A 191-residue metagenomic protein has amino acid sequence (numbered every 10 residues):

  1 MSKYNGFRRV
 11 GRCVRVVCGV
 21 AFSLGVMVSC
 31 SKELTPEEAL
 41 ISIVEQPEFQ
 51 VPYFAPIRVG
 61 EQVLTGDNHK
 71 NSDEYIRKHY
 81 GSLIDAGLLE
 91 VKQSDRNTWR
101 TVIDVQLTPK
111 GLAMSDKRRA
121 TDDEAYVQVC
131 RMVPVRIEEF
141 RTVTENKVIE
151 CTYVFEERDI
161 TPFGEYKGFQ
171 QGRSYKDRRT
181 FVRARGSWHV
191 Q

Functional and structural regions predicted by a protein language model:
S2-C18: Bacterial N-terminal signal peptides that target proteins for export
V28-S29: C-terminal motif of bacterial Sec signal peptides marking the signal peptidase cleavage site
E48-H79: Post-signal-peptide N-terminal segment of Sec-exported extracytoplasmic proteins
E74-E90: Basic amphipathic alpha-helical segments that dock to polyanions
E90, E150-T152, Q171-Q191: Short beta-strand edge/turn micro-motifs at domain boundaries
E90-Y126: Accessory beta->alpha helical hairpin/"wing" motif in late/C-terminal subdomains of nucleic-acid enzymes
K110-K117, E156-G172: Short, cysteine-centered beta-strand-loop-beta hairpins and adjacent loop/turn segments enriched in charged/polar
K147-D159: A short hydrophobic beta-strand element
